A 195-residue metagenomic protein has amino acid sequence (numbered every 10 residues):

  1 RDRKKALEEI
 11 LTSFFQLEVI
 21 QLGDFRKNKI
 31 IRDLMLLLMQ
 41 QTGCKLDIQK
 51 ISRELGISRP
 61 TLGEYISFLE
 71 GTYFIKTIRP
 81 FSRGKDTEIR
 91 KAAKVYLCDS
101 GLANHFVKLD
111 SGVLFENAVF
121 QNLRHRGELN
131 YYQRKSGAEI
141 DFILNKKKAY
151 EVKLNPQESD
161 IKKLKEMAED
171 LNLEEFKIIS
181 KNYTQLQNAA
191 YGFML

Functional and structural regions predicted by a protein language model:
D2-K148: Accessory nucleic acid-recognition modules appended to NTPase machines
F15, I66, T184, G192-M194: Compositionally biased, intrinsically disordered low-complexity regions enriched in proline and serine
A103-H105, G192-L195: Short alpha-helical interface patches
Q133, K153-L154: Short loop or secondary-structure boundary microenvironments that flank and position key functional residues
L154-G192: Catalytic cores of nucleic-acid endonucleases
